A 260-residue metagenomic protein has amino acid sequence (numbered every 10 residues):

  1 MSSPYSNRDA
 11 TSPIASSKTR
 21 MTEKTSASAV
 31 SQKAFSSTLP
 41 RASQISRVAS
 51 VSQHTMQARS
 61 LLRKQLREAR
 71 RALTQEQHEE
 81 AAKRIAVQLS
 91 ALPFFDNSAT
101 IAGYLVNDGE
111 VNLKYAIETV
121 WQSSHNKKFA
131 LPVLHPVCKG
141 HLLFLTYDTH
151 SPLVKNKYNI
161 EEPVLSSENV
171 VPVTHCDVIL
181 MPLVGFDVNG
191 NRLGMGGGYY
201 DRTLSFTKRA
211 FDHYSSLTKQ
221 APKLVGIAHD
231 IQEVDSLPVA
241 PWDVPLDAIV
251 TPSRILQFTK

Functional and structural regions predicted by a protein language model:
S2-Y5, S31-Q57, V164-N169, T174-I179 (+2 more regions): Surface-exposed, charge/polar-rich loops and edge strands
S3-Y5, F35-H175: N-terminal active-site beta-alpha-beta segment that forms phosphate/nucleotide-binding and substrate-recognition loops
D9-S16, E23, A29-V30: Short amphipathic, helix-prone segments within low-complexity/disordered or flexible regions
N107-G109, V184-V188: Short glycine-rich anion-binding loops that position phosphate/pyrophosphate groups of nucleotides and phosphorylated
K114-W121, Y200-S205, L246: Short amphipathic alpha-helical segments and helix-helix/interface helices
L143, M181, D187: Anionic-ligand binding patches
G196: Short polar/charged helix/loop
